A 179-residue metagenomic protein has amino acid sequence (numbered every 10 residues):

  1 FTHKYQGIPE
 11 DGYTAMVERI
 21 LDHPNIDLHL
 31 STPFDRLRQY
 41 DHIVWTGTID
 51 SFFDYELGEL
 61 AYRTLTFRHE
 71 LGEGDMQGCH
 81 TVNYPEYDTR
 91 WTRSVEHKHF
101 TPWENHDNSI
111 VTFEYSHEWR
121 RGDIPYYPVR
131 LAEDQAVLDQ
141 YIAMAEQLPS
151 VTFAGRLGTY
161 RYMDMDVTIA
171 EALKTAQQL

Functional and structural regions predicted by a protein language model:
F1-H42, T46-S51: Helical element adjacent to the flavin cofactor pocket in flavoenzyme catalytic cores
T2-Q6, H80, Y127, G158: Residues at structural and domain junctions
Q6-Y13, Y84, R161-T168: Aromatic-acidic/polar surface patches that form glycan- and anion
T32-M144: Mid-domain catalytic core of redox enzymes that form a hydrophobic substrate pocket/lid adjacent to a catalytic redox
I124-L179: C-terminal catalytic lobe of FAD-dependent flavoproteins
